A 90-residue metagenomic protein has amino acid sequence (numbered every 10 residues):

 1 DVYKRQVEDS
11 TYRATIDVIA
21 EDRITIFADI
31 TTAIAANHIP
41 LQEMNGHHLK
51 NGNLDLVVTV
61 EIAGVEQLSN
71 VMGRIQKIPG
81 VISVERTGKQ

Functional and structural regions predicted by a protein language model:
D1-Q90: A conserved regulatory-domain signal marking ACT and ACT-like small-molecule sensing domains and adjacent regulatory
